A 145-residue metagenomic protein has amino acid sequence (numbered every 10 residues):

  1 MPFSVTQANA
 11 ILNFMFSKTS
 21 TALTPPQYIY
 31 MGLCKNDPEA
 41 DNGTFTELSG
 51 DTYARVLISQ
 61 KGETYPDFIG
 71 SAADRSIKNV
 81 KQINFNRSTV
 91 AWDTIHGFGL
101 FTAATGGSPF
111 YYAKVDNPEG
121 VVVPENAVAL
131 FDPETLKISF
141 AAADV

Functional and structural regions predicted by a protein language model:
M1-F98, T102-V145: Small cysteine-rich, disulfide-bonded extracellular modules of the LU/uPAR three-finger superfamily and closely related
